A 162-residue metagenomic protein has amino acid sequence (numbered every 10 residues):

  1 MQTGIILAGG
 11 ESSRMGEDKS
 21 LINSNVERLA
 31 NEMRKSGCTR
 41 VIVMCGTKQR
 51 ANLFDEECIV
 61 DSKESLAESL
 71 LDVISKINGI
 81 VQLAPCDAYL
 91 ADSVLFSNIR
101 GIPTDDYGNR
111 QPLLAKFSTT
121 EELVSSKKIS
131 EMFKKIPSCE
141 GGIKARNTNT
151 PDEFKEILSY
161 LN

Functional and structural regions predicted by a protein language model:
M1-R110, E131-K144, F154: Nucleotide and nucleotide-moiety/phosphate-recognizing core
G16, V124, L158: A short local structural element in Rossmann-fold oxidoreductases
C86, F117, N149: A conserved hydrophobic position in a structured secondary element of the catalytic/binding core that shapes
N109-S125: Conserved nucleotide-sugar donor-binding and metal-coordinating catalytic region shared by glycosyltransferases
L123-F133: Donor nucleotide-sugar recognition loop
I143-N162: Glycine-rich phosphate/pyrophosphate-binding loop and the adjoining helix
